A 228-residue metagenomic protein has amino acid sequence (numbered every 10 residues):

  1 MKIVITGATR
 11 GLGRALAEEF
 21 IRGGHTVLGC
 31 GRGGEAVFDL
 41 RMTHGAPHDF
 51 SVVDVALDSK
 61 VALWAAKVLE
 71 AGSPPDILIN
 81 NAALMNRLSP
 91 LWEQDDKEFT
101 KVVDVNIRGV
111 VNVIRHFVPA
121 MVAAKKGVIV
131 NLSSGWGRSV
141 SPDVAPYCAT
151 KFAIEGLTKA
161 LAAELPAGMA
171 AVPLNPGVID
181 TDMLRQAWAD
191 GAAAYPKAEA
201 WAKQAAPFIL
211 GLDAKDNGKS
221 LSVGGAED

Functional and structural regions predicted by a protein language model:
T9-R10: Conserved glycine-rich cofactor-binding loop
G23-D39: Conserved glycine-rich Rossmann-like NAD(P)H-binding loop of the short-chain dehydrogenase/reductase
N81-R87: Conserved NAD(P)H cofactor-binding loop of Rossmann-fold oxidoreductase domains
S89-L91, E98-T100: Substrate-binding pocket helix/loop in short-chain dehydrogenase/reductase
I114, T150: Active-site helix of classical SDR
S134: Residue(s) in the substrate-gating loop at a strand-loop-helix junction that position the organic substrate next
A167-M169, P173-P176, T181, D190-D228: C-terminal helical subdomain
